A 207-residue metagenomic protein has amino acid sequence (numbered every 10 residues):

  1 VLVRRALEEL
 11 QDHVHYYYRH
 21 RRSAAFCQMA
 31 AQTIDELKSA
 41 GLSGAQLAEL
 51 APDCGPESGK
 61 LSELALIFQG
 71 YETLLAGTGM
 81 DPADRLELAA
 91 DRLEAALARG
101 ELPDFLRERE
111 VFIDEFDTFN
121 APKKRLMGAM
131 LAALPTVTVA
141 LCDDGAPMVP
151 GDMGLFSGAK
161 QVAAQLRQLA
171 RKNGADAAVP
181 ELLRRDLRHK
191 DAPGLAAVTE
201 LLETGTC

Functional and structural regions predicted by a protein language model:
V1-F105, K160, A170-E200: Basic/charged alpha-beta structural segments of nucleotide/phosphate-handling enzymes
M80, F119-N120: A short catalytic or substrate-binding loop motif that flags glycine-/basic-rich loops and adjacent residues that bind
L86-A89, V111, V137: Short, well-ordered beta-strand core segments
L88, A121-P122: Active-site-proximal flexible loops/turns
P103-E108, L131-A132: Flexible, charged surface loops at secondary-structure boundaries
L106-F119: Conserved P-loop NTPase "ATPase switch" module shared by AAA+ and STAND
K123-C207: Conserved RecA-like helicase ATPase core segment that couples NTP binding/hydrolysis to strand translocation
